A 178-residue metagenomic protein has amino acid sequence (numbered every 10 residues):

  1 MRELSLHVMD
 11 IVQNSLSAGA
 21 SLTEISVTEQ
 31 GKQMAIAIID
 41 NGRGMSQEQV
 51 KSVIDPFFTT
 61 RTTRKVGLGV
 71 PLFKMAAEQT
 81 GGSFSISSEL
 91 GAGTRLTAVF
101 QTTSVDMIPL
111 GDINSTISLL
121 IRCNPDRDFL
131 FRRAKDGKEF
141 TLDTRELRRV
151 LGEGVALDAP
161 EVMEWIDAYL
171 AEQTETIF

Functional and structural regions predicted by a protein language model:
M1-V27, A76: Conserved ATP-binding N-box helix of the HATPase_c
R2, M75-F178: Flexible, glycine-/charge-rich segments associated with ATP-binding catalytic modules
T28-I36: Short beta-strand-loop-beta element adjacent to the nucleotide/active-site pocket used for signaling
D40: Acidic ATP/Mg2+-coordinating residue in the GHKL
M45-F57: Short conserved segment of the HATPase_c
F58-K65: Glycine-rich ATP-lid/hinge loop adjacent to the conserved G-boxes
G69, F73: Short alpha-helical Gxxx[C/S/T] motif in the catalytic ATP-binding
